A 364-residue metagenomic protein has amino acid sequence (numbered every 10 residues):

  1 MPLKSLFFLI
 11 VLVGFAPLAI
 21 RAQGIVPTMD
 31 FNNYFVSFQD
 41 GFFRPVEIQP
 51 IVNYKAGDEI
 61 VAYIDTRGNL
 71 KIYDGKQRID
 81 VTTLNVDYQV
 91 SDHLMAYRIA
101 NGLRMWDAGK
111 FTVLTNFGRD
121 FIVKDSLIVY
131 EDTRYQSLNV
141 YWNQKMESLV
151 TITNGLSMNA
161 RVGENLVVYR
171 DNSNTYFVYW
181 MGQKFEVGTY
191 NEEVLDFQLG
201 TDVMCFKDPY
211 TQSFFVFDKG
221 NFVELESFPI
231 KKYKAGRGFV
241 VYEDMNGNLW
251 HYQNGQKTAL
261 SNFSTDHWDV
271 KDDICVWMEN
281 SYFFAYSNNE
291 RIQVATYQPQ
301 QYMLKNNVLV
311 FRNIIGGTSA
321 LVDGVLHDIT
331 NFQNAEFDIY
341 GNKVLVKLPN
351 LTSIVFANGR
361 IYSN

Functional and structural regions predicted by a protein language model:
M1-P2: N-terminal secretory signal peptides that target proteins for export/translocation
S5-L18: Sec-dependent N-terminal signal peptides
I20-A22: Boundary at the C-terminal end of the N-terminal hydrophobic targeting segment
G24-D30, F35-V36, N53-D65, S91-R98 (+8 more regions): Short beta-strand elements that form the blades of beta-propeller/WD-repeat-like and other beta-sheet-rich scaffold
M29-E47, R67-V81, G102-N116, Y135-I152 (+6 more regions): Surface-exposed loop/turn elements that mediate protein-protein interactions on large endomembrane-trafficking
I48-D58, T83-H93, N116-L127, T153-N165 (+5 more regions): Repeated scaffold domains used in trafficking and secretory/extracellular systems, primarily beta-propellers
V90-L127, E131-R134: Surface-exposed, polar helix/loop patches in the mature regions of secreted/periplasmic/lumenal proteins that form
